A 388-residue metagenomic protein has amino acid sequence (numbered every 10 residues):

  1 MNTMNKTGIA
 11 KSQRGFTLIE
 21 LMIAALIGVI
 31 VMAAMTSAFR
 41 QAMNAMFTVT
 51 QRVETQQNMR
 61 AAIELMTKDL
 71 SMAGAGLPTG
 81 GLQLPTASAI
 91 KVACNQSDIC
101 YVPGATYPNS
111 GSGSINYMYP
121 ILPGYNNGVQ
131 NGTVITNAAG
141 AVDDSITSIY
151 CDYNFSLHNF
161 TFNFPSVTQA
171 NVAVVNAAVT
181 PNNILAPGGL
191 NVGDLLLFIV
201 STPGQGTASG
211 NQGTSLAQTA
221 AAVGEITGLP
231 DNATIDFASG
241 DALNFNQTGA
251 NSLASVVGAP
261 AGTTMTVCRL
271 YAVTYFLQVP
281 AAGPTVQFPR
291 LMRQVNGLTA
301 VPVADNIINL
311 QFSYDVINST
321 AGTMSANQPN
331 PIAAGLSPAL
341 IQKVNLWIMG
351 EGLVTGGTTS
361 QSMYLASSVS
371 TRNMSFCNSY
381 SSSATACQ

Functional and structural regions predicted by a protein language model:
M1-K11: N-terminal secretory signal peptides that target proteins for export/translocation
K11-F39, Q51: N-terminal single-pass transmembrane signal-anchor helix
Q13, N44, T50-E54, N58-L65 (+5 more regions): Short linear sequence signals and composition-biased patches located at protein termini or domain-edge surfaces
G113-N251: Autoprocessing Asn-cyclization modules and mimics
